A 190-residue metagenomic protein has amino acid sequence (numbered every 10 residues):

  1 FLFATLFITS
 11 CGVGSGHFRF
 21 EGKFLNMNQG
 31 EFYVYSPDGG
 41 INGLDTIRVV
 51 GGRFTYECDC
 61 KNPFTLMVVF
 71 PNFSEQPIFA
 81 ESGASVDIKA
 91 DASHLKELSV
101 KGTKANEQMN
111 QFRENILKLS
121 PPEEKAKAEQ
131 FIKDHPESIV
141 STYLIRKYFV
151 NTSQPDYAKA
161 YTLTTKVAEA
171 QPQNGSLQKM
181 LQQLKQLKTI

Functional and structural regions predicted by a protein language model:
F1-T9: Sec-dependent bacterial lipoprotein signal peptides
C11-H135: A non-transmembrane, solvent-exposed segment enriched in polar/low-complexity residues
N110, E137-V150: Amphipathic alpha-helical repeat scaffolds of TPR domains
K133-E137, F149-V150, T165, E169-P172: Sec-exported extracytoplasmic/periplasmic mature domains
V150-A158: Short coil/turn connectors between adjacent alpha-helices in alpha-solenoid helical repeat scaffolds
K159-I190: N-proximal helix/coil linker or "cap" segments that precede and/or mark the start of modular domains
